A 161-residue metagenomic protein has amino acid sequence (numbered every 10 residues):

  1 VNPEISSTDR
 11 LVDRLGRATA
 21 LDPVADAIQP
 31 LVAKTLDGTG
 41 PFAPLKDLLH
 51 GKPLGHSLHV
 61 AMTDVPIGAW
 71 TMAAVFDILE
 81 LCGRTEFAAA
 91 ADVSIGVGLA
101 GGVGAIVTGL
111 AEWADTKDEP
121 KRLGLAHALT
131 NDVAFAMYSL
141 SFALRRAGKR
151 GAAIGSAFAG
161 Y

Functional and structural regions predicted by a protein language model:
V1-Y161: Short amphipathic, positively biased membrane-proximal segments that drive organelle/inner-membrane targeting
